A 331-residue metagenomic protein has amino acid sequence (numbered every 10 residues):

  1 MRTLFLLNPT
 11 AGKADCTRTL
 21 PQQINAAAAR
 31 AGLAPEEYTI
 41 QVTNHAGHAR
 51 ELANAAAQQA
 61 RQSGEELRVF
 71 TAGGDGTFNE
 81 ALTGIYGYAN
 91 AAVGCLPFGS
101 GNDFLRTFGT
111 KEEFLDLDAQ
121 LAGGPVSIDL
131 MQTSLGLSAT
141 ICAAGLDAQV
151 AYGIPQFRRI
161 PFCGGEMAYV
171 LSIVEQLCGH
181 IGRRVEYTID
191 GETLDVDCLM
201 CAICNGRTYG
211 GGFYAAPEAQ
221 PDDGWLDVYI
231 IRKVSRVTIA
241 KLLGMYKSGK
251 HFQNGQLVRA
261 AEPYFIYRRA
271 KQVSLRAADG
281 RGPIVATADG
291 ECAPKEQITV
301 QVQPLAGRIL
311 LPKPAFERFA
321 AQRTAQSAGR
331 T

Functional and structural regions predicted by a protein language model:
M1-V69, N79, F316, R323-T331: ATP/NTP phosphate-donor binding region
P9, A72-G74, L96-F98: Glycine-rich beta-strand-to-loop/alpha-helix junction loops that act as flexible
G12-C16, G210, I309: Short N-terminal binding/cap micro-motifs at the start of the first secondary-structure element
T43, Y86-I203: Catalytic core of DAGKc-family lipid kinases
T77-A89: Short Gly/Thr/Asp-enriched flexible loops that form oxyanion-binding sites at enzyme active sites
A143, D147, A202-A216, E291-C292: Glycine-rich phosphate/pyrophosphate-binding beta-alpha loops
R158-A168, G211-G212, P217-A240: Gly/Ser/Thr-rich active-site loops/lids in small-molecule metabolic enzymes that frequently grip phosphoryl groups
I189, Q220, I230-T331: ATP/nucleoside-binding phosphotransfer catalytic cores, i.e., glycine-rich phosphate-binding loops
